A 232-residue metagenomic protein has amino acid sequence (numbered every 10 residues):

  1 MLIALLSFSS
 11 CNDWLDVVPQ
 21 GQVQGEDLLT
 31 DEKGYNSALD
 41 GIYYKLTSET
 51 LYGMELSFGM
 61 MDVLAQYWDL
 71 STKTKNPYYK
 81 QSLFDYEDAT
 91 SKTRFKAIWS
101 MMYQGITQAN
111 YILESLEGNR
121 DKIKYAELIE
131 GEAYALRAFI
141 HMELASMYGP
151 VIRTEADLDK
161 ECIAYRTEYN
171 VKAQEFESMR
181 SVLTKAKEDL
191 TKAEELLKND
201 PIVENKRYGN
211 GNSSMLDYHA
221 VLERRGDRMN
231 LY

Functional and structural regions predicted by a protein language model:
L5-F8: Bacterial Sec-type N-terminal signal peptides, specifically the leucine/valine-rich hydrophobic h-region
C11-G59, I202: Membrane-proximal, proline-rich intrinsically disordered regions
Q20, V63-T90, K96-W99, E168 (+2 more regions): A structural signal for short, hydrophobic/glycine-enriched beta-strand patches
E32-K33, L39, Y43, S48 (+3 more regions): Extended ligand-binding clefts on enzyme/binding-domain cores
N76-Y148, K172-S181, T191-D200: Conserved, well-structured interaction surfaces
G118-E127, L196-R228: Flexible helix-coil transition and linker loops at the boundaries of alpha-helical arrays
L128, A135, K160, G226-M229: Residue signature of alpha-solenoid helical repeat architecture, marking inter-repeat boundaries and helix-start
M147-E188, D217-H219: Short coil/linker segments at helix-helix boundaries
